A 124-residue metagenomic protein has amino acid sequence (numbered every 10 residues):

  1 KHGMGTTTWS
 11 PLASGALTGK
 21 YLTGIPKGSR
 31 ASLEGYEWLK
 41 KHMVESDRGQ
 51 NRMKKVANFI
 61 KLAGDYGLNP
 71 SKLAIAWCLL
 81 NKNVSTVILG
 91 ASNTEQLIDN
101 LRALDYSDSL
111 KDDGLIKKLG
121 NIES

Functional and structural regions predicted by a protein language model:
K1-L62: Glycine-rich, positively charged active-site loop/lid region within alpha/beta enzyme cores that binds and organizes
T8-L12, E45-D105: Conserved short secondary-structure transition element at the edge of the structured enzyme core that lines
Y66, I122-S124: Short secondary-structure junctions and interdomain/linker hinges
P70-W77, D112-G120: Short, well-structured alpha-helical segments that form the helix of a local strand-helix-strand
A103, N121-I122: Residues within well-ordered alpha-helical secondary structure of globular protein domains
Y106-K111: Glycine/threonine-rich helix-loop capping motifs at alpha-helix boundaries
